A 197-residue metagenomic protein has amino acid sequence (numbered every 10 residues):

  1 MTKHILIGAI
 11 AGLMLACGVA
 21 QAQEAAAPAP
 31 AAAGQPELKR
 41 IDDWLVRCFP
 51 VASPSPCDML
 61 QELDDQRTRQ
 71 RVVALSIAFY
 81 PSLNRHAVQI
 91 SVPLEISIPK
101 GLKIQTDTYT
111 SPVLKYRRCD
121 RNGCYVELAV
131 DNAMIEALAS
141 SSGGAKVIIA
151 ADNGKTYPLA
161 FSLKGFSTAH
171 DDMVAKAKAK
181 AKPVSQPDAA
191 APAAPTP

Functional and structural regions predicted by a protein language model:
M1, G18-A20: Intrinsic low-complexity/disordered segments
M1-A9: Bacterial N-terminal signal peptides that target proteins for export
G8-C17: Bacterial N-terminal signal peptides
A22-P197: A generic "folded-domain core" signal
